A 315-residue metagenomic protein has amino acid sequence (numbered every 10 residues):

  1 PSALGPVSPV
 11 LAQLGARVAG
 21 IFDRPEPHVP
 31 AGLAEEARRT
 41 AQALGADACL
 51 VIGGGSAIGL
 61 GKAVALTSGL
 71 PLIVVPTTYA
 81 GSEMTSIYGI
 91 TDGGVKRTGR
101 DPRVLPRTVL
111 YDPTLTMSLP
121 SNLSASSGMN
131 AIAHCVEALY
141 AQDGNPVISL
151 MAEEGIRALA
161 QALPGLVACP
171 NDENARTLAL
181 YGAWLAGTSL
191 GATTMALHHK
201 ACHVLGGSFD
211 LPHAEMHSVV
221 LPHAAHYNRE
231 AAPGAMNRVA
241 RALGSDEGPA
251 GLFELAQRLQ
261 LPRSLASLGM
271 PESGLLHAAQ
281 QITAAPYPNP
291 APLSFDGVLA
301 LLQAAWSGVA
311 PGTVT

Functional and structural regions predicted by a protein language model:
P1-A48, L265: ATP/NTP phosphate-donor binding region
A3-V7, A31, S56-A63, G81-T85 (+2 more regions): Short glycine/serine/threonine-rich phosphate/pyrophosphate-binding segments that cradle anionic phosphate groups
I21-R24, V51-I52, V75, L293: Structural motif
A41-Y79, A201: A short, small-residue-rich loop immediately preceding and capping a beta-strand
L66-L150, E154-G155, A235-R241: A glycine/threonine-rich phosphate-anchoring loop and its flanking beta-alpha core in nucleotide/phosphate-binding
A138, Q142-E254: Active-site segments that bind and position negatively charged phosphate/pyrophosphate groups
A242-T315: C-terminal charged capping/lid subdomain of soluble metabolic enzymes
